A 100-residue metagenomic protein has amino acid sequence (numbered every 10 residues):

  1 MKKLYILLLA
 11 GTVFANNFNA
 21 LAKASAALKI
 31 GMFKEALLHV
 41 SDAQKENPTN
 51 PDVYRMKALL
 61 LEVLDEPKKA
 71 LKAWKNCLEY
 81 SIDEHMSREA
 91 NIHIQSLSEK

Functional and structural regions predicted by a protein language model:
N17-L28, R55: Alpha-helical tetratricopeptide repeat
F18, D52, H85-E89: Start-of-helix register in tetratricopeptide repeats
K29-I30, V63, H93-K100: Register position in tetratricopeptide repeats
A43, N76-C77: Canonical positions in the second alpha-helix
M56, E89-H93: Canonical tetratricopeptide repeat
